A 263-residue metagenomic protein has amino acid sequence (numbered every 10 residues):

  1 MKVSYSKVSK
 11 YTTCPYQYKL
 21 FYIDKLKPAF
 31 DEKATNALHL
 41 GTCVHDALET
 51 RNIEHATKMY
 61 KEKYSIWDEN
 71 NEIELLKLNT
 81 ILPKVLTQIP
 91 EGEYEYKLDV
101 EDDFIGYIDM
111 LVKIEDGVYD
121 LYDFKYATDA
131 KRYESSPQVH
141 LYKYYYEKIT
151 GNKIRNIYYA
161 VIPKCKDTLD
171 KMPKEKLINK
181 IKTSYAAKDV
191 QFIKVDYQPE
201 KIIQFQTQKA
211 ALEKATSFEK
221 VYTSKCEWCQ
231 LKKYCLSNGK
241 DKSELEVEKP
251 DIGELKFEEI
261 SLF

Functional and structural regions predicted by a protein language model:
M1, L26-A34, E213-T223: Short, solvent-exposed helix-loop connector elements
M1, T12-T13, I260-F263: Nuclease-adjacent, charged terminal/linker segments that flank catalytic cores
M1-K7: Short acidic, Pro/Gly- and aromatic-enriched capping/linker segments at domain boundaries
V8-E54, E95, W228-L231: Nuclease catalytic cores
H39-V100: A non-catalytic, helix-rich entry segment at domain boundaries
T50-E54, Y144-I149: Active-site catalytic microenvironments for nucleophilic, acid-base chemistry
L98-H140, I149, T207: Non-catalytic protein-protein interaction segments used by genome-maintenance enzymes to assemble and couple activities
E147-F263: Metal-dependent nuclease catalytic regions and adjoining charged, substrate-binding loops involved in nucleic-acid end
